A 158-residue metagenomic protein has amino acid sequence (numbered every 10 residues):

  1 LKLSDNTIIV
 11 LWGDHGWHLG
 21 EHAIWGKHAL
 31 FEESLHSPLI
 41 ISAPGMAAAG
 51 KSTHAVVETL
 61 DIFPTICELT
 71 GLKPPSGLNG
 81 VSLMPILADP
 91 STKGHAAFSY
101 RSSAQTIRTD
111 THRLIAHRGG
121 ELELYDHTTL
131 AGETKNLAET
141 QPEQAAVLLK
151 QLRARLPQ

Functional and structural regions predicted by a protein language model:
L1-A48, E58: Histidine-centered active-site microenvironments of extracellular/periplasmic hydrolases and transferases
H15-E21, A47, A55, L60-F63 (+3 more regions): C-terminal cap/loop subdomain of S1 sulfatases and analogous C-terminal strand-loop tails that border
W25-K27, T53, T140-Q141: Short glycine-enriched, charge-decorated loop/helix-capping segments at active-site entrances that position
E33-S37, L122, T140, L148-L152: Glycine-rich loops and low-complexity Gly/Arg-rich segments that provide flexible linkers or classic glycine-based
P38, S42, L152-Q158: A short, conserved beta-to-alpha structural element at the edge of catalytic cores that scaffolds binding
A49-G50, N136: Short coil/turn segments at secondary-structure junctions
K135-E143: Active-site-proximal N-terminal segment of extracellular/periplasmic enzymes that hydrolyze or transfer
